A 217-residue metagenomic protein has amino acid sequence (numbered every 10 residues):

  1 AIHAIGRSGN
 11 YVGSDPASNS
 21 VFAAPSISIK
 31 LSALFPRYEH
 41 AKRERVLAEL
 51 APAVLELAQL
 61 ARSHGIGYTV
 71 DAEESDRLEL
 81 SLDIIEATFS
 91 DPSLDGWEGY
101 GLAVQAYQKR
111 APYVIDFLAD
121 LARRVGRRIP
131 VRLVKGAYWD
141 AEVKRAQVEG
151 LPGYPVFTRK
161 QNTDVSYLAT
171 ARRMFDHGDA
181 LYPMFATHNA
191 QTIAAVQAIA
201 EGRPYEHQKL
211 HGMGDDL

Functional and structural regions predicted by a protein language model:
A1-L217: Positively charged, amphipathic and often flexible ligand-engagement surfaces
